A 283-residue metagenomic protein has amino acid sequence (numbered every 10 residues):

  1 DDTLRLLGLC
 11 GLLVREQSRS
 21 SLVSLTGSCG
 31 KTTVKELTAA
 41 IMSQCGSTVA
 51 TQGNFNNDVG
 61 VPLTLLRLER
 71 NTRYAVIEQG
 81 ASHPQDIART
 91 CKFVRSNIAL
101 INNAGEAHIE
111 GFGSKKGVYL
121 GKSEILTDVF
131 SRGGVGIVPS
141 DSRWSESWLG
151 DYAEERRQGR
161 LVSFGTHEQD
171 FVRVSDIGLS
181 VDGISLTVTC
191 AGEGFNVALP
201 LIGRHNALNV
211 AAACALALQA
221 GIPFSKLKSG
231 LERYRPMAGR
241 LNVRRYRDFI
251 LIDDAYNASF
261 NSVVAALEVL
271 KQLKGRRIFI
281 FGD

Functional and structural regions predicted by a protein language model:
R5-G136, S140, W144-R157, L273: Phosphate-binding loop of NTP-binding sites
L37, G60, A211-A215, A265: Short amphipathic alpha-helical face segments that pack within enzyme cores and frequently flank/anchor catalytic
A50-Q52, I77-E78, S175, L199-P200 (+1 more regions): Thr-Gly-centered strand-to-loop micro-motif
A75, L251, F279-I280: Residue-level marker for buried hydrophobic side chains located in beta-strands that build the well-ordered beta-sheet
I98-I250, G275: Acidic, Mg2+-coordinating active-site environments of NTP-dependent enzymes
M237-G239, A255-D283: Active-site beta-alpha connecting loops in nucleotide-dependent enzymes
